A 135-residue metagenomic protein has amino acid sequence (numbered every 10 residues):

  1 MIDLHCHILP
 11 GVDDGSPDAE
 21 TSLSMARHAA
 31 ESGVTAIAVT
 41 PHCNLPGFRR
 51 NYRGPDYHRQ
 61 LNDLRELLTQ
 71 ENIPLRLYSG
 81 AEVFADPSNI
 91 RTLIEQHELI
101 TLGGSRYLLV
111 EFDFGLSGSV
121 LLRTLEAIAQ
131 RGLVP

Functional and structural regions predicted by a protein language model:
M1-I73: An N-terminally biased module of ancient metal coordination in phosphate/nucleic-acid-related enzymes
F48-P135: Extended substrate/RNA-proximal surfaces in nucleic-acid metabolism proteins
